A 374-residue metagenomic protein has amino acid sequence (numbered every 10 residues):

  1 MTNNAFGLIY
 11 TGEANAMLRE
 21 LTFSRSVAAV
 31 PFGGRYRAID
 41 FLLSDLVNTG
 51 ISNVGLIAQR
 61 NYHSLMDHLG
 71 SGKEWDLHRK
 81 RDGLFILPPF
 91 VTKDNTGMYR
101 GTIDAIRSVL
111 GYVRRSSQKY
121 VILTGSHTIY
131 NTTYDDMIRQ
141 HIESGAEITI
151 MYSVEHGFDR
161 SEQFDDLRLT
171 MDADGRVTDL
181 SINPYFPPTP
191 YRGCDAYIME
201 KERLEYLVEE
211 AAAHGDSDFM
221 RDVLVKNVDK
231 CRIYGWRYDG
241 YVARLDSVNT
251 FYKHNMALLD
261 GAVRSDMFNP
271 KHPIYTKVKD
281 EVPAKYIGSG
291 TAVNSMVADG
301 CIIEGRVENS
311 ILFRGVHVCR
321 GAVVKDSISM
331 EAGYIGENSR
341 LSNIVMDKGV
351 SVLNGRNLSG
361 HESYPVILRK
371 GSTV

Functional and structural regions predicted by a protein language model:
M1-A257, L368-R369: Unchanged
M1-T11, E202, E210-V374: Left-handed beta-helix
